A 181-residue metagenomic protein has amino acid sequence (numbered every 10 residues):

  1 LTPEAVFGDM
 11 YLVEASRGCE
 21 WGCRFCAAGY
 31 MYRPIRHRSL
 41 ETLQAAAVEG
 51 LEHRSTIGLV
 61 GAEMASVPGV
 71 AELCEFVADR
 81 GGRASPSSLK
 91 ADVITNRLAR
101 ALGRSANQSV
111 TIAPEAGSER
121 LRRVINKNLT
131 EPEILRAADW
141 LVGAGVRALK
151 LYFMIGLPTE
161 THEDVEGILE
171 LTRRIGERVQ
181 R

Functional and structural regions predicted by a protein language model:
L1-F7, R36-S39, E52: Cys/His-rich finger/ribbon microdomains and the adjacent scaffold used for macromolecule binding/structural
T2-R24, Q108: N-terminal pre-triad scaffold of radical SAM enzymes
F7, Y11, I35, T42 (+1 more regions): Short, glycine/acidic-rich beta->alpha junctions
G18, G22, G29-Y30, A113 (+2 more regions): Glycine-centered small-residue hotspots that permit tight backbone geometry or close packing
C19, C23, L43, P86: Conserved, mostly hydrophobic/aromatic
G22-F25, I35, P68, R120-L121: Short helix/loop capping segments that flank catalytic or ligand/cofactor-binding pockets
F25-T42: Iron-sulfur (Fe-S) cluster-binding segments and ferredoxin-like electron-carrier domains, especially [2Fe-2S]
Q44-R181: Conserved SAM/AdoMet-binding glycine-rich loop
